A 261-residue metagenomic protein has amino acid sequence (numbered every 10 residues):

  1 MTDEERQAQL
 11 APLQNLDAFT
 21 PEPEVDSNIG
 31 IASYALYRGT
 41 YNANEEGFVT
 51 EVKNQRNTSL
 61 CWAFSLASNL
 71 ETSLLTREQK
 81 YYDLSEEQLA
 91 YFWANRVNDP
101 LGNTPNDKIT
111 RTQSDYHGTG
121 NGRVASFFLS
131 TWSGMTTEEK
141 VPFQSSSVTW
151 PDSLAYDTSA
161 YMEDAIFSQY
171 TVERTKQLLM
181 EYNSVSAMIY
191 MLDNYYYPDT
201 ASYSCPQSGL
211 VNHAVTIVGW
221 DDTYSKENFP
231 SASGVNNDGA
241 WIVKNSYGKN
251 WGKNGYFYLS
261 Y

Functional and structural regions predicted by a protein language model:
M1-E46: N-terminal zymogen propeptides
T2, S85, S260: Residue-level signal for threonine
G39-N42, N57-E71, Q88-A240, K244 (+1 more regions): Predominantly the structural core of cysteine protease catalytic domains
E45-Q55: Cysteine-centered functional microenvironments
G47, L84, N254: Residue-level signal for pocket-adjacent positions within structured domains
T72-E87: Phosphate-handling active-site elements
